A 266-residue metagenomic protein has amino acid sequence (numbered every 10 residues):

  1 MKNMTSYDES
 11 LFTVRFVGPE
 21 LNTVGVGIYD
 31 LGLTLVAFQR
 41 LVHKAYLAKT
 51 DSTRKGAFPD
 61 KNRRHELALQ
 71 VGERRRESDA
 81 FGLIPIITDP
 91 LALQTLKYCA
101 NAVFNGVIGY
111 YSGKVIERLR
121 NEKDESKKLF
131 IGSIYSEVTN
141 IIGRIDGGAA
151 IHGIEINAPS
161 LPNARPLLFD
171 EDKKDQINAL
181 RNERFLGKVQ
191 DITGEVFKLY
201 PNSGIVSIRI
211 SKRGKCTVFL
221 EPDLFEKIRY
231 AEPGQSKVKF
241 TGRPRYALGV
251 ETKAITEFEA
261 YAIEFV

Functional and structural regions predicted by a protein language model:
M1-V189: Charged, alpha-helical interface segments at or near domain boundaries
D175-V266: C-terminal, beta-strand-rich globular interaction domains
